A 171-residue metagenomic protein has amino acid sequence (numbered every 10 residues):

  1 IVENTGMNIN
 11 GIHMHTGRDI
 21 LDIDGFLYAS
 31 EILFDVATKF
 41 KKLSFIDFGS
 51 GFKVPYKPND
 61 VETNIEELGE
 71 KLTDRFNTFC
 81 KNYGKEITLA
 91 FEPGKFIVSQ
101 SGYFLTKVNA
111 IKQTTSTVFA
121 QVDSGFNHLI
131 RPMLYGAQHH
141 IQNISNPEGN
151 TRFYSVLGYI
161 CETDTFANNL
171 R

Functional and structural regions predicted by a protein language model:
I1-A110: Active-site loop/helix belt of alpha/beta enzymes
E86-R171: Charged (often Lys/Glu-rich) extended helix/loop segments that serve as interaction or gating elements
